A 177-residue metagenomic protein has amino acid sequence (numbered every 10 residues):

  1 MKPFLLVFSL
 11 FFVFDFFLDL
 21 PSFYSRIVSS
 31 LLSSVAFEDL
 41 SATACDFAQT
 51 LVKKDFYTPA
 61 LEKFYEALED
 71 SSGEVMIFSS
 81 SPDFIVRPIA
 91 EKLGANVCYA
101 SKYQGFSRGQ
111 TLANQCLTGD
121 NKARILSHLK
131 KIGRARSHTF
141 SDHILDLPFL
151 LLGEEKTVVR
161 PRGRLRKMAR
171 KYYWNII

Functional and structural regions predicted by a protein language model:
M1-E69: A metal-dependent, Asp-based hydrolase signature
A42-C45, Q49-I177: C-terminal cap/substrate-recognition subdomain and adjoining C-terminal extension of metal-dependent phosphatase-like
